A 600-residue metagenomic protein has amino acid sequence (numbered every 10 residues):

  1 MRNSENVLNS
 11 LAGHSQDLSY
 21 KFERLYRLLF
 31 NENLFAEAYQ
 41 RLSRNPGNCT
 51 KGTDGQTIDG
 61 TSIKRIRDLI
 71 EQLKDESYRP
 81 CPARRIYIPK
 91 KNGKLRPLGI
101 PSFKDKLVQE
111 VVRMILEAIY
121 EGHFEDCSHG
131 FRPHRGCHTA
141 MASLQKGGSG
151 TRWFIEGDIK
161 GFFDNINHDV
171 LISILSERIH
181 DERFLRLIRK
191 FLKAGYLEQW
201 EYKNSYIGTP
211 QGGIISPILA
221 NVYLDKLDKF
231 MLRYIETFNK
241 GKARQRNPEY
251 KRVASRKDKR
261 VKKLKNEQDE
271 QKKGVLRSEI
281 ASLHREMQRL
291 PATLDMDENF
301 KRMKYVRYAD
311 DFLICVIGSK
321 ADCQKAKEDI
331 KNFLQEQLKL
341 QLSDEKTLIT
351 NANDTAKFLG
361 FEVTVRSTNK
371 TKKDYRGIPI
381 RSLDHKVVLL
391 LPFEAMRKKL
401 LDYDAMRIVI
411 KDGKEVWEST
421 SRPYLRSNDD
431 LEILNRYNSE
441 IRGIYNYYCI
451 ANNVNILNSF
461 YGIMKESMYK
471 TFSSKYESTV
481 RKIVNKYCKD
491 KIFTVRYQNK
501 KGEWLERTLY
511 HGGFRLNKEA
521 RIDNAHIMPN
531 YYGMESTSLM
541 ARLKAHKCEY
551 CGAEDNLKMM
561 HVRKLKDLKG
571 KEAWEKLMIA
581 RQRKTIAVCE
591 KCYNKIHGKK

Functional and structural regions predicted by a protein language model:
M1-K600: Non-catalytic terminal/accessory segments
